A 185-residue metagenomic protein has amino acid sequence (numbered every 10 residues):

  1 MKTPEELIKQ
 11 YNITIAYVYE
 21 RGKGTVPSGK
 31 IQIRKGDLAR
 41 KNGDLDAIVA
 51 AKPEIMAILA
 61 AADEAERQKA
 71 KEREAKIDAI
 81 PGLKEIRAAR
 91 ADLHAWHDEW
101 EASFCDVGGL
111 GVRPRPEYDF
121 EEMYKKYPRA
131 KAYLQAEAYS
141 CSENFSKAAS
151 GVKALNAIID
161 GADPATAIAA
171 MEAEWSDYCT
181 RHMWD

Functional and structural regions predicted by a protein language model:
T3-K71: N-terminal alpha-helical targeting/anchoring segments
L7, E54, I58, K76 (+10 more regions): Charge-rich, solvent-exposed alpha-helical interaction surfaces
Y19-V26, L93-W96, W100, V107: Amphipathic, heptad-repeat alpha-helical segments
K23-S28, R34, C105-A162, A167: Acidic, low-complexity, intrinsically disordered interaction modules
K41, Q68-K69, E74, A88-A91 (+2 more regions): Positively charged, low-complexity intrinsically disordered regions
E64, A70, K84-R87, V112: Intrinsically disordered, low-complexity regions enriched in serine, threonine, proline and polar/charged residues
